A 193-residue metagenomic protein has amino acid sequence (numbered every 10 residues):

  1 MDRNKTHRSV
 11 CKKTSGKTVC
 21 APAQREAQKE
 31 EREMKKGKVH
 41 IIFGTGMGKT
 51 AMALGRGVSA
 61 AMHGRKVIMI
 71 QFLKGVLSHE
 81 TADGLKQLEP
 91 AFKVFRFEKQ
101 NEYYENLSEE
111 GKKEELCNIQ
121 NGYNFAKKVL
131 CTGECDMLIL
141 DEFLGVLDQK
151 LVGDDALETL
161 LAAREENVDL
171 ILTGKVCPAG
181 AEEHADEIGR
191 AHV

Functional and structural regions predicted by a protein language model:
H7-K38: Extreme N-terminal, non-catalytic leader segments that precede Walker-type/kinase nucleotide-binding cores
K35-K128: Conserved P-loop
K66, N167-D169: Proline-centered loop/turn at the N-terminus of a beta-strand
L88-P90, E183-E187: Short, structured coil segments at secondary-structure junctions
N106-A163: Phosphate-binding/switch loop-helix module in NTP-utilizing enzymes
M137-D141, D169-G174: Structural recognition of the conserved hydrophobic beta-strand(s) that form the central parallel beta-sheet of P-loop
L172-A179, E187: Divalent-metal-activated hydrolytic enzyme cores
A191-V193: Conserved small/polar residues in nucleotide/adenosyl-binding loops
